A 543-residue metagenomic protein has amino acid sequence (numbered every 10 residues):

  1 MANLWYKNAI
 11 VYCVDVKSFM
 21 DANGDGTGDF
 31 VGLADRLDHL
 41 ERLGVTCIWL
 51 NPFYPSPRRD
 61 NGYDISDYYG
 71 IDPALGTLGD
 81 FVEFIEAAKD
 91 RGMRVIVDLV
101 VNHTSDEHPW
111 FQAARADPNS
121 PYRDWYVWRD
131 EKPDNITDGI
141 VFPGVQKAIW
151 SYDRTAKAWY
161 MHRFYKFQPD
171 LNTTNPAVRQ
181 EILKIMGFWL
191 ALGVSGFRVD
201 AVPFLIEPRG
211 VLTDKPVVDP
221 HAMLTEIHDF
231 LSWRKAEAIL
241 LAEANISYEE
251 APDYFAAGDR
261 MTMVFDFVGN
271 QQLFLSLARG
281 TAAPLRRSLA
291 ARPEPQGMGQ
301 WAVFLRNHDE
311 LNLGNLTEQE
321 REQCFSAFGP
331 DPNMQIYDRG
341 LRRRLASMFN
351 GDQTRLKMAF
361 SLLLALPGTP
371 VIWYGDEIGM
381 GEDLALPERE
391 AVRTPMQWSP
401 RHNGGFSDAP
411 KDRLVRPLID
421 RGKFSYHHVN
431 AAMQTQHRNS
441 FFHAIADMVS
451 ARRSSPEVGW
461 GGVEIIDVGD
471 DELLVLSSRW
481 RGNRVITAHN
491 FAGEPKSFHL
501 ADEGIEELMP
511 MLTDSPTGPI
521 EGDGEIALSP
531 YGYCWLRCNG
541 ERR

Functional and structural regions predicted by a protein language model:
M1-R543: Active-site and adjacent substrate-binding regions of carbohydrate-active enzymes
